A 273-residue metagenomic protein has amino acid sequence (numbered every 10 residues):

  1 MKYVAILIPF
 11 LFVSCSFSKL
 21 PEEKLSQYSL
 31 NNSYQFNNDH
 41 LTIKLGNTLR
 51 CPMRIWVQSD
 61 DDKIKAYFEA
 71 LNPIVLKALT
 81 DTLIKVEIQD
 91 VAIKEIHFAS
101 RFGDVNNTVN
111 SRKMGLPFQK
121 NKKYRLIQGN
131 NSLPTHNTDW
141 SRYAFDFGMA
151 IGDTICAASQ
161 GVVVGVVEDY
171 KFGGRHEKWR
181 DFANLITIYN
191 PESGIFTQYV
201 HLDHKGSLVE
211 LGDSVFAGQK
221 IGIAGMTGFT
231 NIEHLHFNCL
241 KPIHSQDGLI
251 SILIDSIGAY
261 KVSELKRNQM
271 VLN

Functional and structural regions predicted by a protein language model:
M1-S26, L45: Bacterial Sec-dependent N-terminal signal peptides
I43-C51: Asparagine-centered strand-capping/turn motif at beta-strand->loop junctions
R50-S59, A157: Short, hydrophobic/aromatic beta-strand segments
P73-F182: Surface-exposed, glycine-biased beta-strand/turn segments
M114, H176, L208-F216, N238-N273: Acidic, glycine-rich catalytic/binding loops that coordinate metals and/or anionic ligands
I155, G161-V163, G212-A224: A structural signal for short beta-strand/turn segments enriched in small hydrophobics and glycine
V166-D181, Q219-L235: Flexible, gly/ser-rich surface segments that form the specificity/activation loops bordering the active-site cleft
I195-G218: Short histidine-centered loop motifs in beta-beta connectors
